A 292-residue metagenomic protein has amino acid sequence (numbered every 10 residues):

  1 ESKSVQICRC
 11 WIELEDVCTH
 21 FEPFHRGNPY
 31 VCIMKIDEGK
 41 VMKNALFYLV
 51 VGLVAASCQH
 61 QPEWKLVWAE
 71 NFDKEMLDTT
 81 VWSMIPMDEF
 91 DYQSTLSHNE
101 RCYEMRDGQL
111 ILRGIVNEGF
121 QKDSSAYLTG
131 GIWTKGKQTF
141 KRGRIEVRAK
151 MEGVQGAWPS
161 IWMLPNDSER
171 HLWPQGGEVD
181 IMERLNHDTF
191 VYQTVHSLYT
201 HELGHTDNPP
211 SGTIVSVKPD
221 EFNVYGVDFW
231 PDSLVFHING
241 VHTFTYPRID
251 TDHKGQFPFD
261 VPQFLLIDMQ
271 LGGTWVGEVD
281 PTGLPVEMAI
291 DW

Functional and structural regions predicted by a protein language model:
E1-S2, V51: Short alpha-helix boundary/capping segments
S2-E13: Extreme N-terminal basic, low-complexity initiation segments that serve as generic localization/processing leaders
Q6, H20-P23, Y30, L46 (+4 more regions): Intrinsic disorder/low-structure terminal segments
I7, F21, R26, V31 (+6 more regions): Compositionally biased, intrinsically disordered low-complexity regions enriched in proline and serine
C10, T19, F24-H25, Y30-P62: Bacterial Sec-dependent N-terminal signal peptides
Q59-W292: GH16 jelly-roll
